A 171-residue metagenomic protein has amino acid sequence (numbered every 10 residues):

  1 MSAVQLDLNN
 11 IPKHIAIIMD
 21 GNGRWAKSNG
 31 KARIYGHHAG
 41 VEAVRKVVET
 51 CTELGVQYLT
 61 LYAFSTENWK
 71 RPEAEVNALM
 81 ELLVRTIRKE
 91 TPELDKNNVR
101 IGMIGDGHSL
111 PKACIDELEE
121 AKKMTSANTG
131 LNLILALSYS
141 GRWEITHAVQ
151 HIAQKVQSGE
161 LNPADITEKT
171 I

Functional and structural regions predicted by a protein language model:
M1-I171: Flexible, compositionally biased loop and terminal segments
